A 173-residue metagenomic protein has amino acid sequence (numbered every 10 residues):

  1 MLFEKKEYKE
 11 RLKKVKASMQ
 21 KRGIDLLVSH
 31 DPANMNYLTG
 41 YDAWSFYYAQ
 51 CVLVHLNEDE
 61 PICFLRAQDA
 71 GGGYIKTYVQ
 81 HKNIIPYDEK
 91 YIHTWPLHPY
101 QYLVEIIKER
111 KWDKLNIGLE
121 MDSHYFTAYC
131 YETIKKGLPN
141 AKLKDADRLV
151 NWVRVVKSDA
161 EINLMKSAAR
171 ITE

Functional and structural regions predicted by a protein language model:
M1-I171: A composition/biophysics-driven feature that prefers long, compositionally simple stretches
